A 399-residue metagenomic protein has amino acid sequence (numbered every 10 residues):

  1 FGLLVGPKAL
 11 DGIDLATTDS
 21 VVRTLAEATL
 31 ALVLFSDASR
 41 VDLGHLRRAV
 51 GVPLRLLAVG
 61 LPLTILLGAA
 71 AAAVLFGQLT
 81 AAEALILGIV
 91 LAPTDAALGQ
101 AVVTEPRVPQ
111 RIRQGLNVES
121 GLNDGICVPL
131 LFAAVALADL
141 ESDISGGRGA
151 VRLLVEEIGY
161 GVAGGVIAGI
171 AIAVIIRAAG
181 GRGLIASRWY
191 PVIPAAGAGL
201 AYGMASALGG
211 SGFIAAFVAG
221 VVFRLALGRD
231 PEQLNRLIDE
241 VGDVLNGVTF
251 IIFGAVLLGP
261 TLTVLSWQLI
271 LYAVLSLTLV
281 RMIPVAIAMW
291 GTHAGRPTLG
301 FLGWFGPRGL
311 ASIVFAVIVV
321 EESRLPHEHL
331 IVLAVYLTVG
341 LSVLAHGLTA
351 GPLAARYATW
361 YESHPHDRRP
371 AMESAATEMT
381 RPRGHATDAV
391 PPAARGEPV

Functional and structural regions predicted by a protein language model:
F1-P398: Transmembrane helical cores of multi-pass secondary ion antiporters/exchangers
